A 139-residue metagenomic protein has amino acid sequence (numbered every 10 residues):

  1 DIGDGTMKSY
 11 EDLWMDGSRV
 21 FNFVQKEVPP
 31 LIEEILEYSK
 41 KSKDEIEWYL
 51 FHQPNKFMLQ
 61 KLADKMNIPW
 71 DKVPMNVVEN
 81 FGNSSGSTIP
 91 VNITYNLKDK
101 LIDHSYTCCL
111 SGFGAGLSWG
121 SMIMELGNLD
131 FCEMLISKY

Functional and structural regions predicted by a protein language model:
D1-V78, D130-Y139: Hydrophobic pocket-lining "lid/loop/helix" segments that shape and contact the acyl-thioester
V20-F23, N80-N83, Y95-L97: N-terminal start-of-chain detector that recognizes signal peptides and the immediate post-cleavage beginning
Q25, K56, N83-P90: Short alpha-helical patches at coil-to-helix transitions and adjacent helical residues in well-structured domains
Q60, D64, E79, S87 (+2 more regions): A generic structural signal for well-ordered alpha-helical surface patches
P74-T88, S111: Cysteine-centered functional microenvironments
P90-Y139: Conserved beta-strand-centric core segments of catalytic alpha/beta enzyme folds
